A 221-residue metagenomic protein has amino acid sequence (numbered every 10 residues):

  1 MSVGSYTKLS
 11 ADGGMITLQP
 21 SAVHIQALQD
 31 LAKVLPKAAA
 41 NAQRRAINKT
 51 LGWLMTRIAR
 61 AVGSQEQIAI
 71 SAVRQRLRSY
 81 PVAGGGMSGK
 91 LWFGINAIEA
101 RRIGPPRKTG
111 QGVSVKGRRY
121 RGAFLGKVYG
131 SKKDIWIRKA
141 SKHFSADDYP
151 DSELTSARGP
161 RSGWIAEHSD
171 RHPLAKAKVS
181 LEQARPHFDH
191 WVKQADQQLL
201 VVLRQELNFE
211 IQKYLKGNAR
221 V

Functional and structural regions predicted by a protein language model:
S2-V221: Short, Lys/Arg-rich flexible segments
